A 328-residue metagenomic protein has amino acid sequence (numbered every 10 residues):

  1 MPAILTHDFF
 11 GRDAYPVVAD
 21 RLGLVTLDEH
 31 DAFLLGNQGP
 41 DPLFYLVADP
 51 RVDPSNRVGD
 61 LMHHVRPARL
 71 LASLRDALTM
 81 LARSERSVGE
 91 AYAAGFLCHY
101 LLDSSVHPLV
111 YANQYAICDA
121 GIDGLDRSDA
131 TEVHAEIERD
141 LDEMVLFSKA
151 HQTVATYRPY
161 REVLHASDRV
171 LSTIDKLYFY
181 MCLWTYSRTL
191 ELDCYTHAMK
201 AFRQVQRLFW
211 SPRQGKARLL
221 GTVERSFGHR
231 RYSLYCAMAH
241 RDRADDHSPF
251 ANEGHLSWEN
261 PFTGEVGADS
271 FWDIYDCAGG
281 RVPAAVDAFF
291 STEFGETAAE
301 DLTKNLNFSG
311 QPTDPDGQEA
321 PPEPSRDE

Functional and structural regions predicted by a protein language model:
M1-G95, Y100-E328: N-terminal leader/auxiliary helical segments
